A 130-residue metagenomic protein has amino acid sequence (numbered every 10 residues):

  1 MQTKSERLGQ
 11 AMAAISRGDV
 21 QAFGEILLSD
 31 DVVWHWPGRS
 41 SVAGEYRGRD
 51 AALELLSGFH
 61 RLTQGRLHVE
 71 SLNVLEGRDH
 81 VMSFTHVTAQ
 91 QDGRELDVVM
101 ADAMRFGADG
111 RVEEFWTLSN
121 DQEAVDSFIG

Functional and structural regions predicted by a protein language model:
M1-D31, L62: Short acidic-aromatic low-complexity motifs
A22-D79: A solvent-exposed, acidic/Ser-Thr-rich amphipathic alpha-helical stretch
L28, V87-A89, S119: Short beta-strand segments enriched in hydrophobic/aromatic residues within well-folded beta-rich domains
E45, G93-E95, E123-I129: A short, polar/proline- and glycine-enriched secondary-structure boundary/capping micro-motif
V69-V74, H86-T88, V99-R105: Hydrophobic/aromatic beta-strand elements that line small-molecule binding cavities or substrate pockets in beta-rich
R78-M82, E95, R105-E113: Coil-to-beta-strand transition motifs
A101-D126: Short beta-strand edge/turn micro-motifs at domain boundaries
